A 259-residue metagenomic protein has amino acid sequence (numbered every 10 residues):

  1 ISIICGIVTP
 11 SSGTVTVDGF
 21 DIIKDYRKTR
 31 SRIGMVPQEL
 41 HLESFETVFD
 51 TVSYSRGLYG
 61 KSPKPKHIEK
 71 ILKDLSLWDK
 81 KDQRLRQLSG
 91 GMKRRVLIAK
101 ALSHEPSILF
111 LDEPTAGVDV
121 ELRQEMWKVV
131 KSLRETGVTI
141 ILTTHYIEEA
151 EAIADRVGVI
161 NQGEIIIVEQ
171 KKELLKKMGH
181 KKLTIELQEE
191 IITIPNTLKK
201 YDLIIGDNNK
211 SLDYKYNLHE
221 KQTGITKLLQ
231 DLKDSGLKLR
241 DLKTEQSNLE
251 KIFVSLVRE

Functional and structural regions predicted by a protein language model:
C5: Helix-to-loop junction immediately C-terminal to a conserved catalytic motif
G13-D21, T29: Conserved ABC transporter NBD signature motif
S53, G57-K80: Conserved ABC ATPase "signature" region
E105: Conserved catalytic motifs of ABC-family nucleotide-binding domains
L109-D112: Catalytic Walker B motif of ABC-type/P-loop ATPase nucleotide-binding domains
W127-Y216: ABC transporter nucleotide-binding domain
K182-L256: Short, charged/small-residue-rich alpha-helical element at the C-terminal edge of ABC transporter nucleotide-binding
